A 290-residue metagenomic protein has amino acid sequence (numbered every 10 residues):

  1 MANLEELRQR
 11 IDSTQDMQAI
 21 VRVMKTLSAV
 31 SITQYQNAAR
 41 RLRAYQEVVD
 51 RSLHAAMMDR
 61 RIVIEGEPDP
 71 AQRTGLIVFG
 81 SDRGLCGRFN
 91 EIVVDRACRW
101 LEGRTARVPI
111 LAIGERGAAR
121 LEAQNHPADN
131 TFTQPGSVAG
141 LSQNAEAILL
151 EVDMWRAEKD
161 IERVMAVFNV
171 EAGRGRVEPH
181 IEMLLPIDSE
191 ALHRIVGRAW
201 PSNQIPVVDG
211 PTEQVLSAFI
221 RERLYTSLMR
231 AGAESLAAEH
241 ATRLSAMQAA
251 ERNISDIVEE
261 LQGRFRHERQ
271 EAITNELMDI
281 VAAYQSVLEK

Functional and structural regions predicted by a protein language model:
M1-K290: C-terminal beta-strand-loop-alpha-helix "lid" module of Rossmann-like NAD(P)-dependent dehydrogenases
